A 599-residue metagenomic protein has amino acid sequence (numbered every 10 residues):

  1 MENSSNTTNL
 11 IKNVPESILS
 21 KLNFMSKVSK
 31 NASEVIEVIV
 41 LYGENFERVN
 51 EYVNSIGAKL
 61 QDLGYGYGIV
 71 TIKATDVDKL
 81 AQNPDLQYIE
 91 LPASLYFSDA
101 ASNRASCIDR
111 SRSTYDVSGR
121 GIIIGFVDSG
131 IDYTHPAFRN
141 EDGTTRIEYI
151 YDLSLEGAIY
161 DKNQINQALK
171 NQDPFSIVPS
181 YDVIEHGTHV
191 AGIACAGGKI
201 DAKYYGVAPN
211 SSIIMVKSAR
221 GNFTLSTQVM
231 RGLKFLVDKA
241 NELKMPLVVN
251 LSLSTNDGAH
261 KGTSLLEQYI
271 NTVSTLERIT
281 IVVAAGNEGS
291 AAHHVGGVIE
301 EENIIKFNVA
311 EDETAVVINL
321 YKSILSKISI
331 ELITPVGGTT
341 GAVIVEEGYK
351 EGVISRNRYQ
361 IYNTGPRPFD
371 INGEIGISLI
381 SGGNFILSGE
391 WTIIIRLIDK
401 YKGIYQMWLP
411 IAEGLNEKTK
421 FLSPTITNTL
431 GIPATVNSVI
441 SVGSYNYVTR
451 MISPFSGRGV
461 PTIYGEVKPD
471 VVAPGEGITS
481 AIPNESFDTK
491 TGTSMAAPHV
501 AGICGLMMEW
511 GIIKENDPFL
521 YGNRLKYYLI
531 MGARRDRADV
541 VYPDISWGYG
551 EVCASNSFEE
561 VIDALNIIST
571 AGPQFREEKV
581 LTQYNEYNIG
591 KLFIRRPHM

Functional and structural regions predicted by a protein language model:
M1-G66, T75-Y115, P136, D142-G143 (+3 more regions): Autoinhibitory N-terminal propeptides
T7-N31, T71-K73, E90-G143, N171-I184 (+5 more regions): N-terminal domain-start motif of subtilase-like serine proteases
S113-T227, E313-T314, L325-S326, V436-S438 (+3 more regions): Subtilisin-like serine protease catalytic core
Y151-A168, A292-H293, G297-G376, R396 (+1 more regions): Extracellular S/T/G-rich loop segment that most often corresponds to the catalytic His/Ser-adjacent loop
A191-A194, K203, I214-R220, L225 (+3 more regions): Hydrolase catalytic cores
L233-K261, A284, R396-I398: Short acidic, glycine-rich surface-loop motifs adjacent to enzyme active sites
E242, P246-T255, S264, E277-I279 (+2 more regions): C-terminal subdomain of the subtilisin-like protease fold in secreted/lumenal serine endopeptidases
V316, G383-D399: Noncatalytic modules at the cell exterior or secretory-pathway interfaces, chiefly beta-strand-rich lectin/adhesion
